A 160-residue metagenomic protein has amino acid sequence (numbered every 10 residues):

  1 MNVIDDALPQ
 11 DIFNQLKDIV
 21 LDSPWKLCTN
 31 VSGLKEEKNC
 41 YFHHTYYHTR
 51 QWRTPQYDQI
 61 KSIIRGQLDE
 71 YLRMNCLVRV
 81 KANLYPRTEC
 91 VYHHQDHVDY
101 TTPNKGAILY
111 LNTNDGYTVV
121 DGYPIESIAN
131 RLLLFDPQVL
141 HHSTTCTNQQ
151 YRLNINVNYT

Functional and structural regions predicted by a protein language model:
M1-N75: Non-heme Fe(II)/2-oxoglutarate
D69-E89: A short glycine-rich, His/Asp/Glu-containing loop-to-beta-strand
L84-P86, L111, Y159: Short beta-strand segments enriched in hydrophobic/aromatic residues within well-folded beta-rich domains
R87, I125-H142: Conserved metal-binding segment of the jelly-roll/cupin
C90-Q95, T102-N104, Y110-I128: A short beta-strand-loop-beta hairpin characteristic of the jelly-roll/cupin
Q95-D96, L140-N148: Short beta-strand His + acidic residue motifs that chelate non-heme Fe in jelly-roll/DSBH and cupin folds
A107-I108, Q149-T160: A short hydrophobic beta-strand segment most commonly corresponding to one strand of the jelly-roll/cupin
